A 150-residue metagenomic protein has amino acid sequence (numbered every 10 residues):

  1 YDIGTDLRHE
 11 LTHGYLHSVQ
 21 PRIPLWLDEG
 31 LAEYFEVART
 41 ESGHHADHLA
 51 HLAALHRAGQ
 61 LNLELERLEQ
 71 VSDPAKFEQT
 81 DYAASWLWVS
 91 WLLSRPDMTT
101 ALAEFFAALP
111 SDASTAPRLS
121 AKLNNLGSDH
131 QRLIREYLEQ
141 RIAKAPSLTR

Functional and structural regions predicted by a protein language model:
Y1-D2, V19-R150: Acidic/His/Gly-enriched intrinsically disordered linker/tail segments that often contain short helix/coil "MoRF-like"
D2-T12: Short alpha-helix carrying the canonical HExxH Zn2+-binding catalytic motif
T12-H13, E33: A broadly conserved amphipathic alpha-helix scaffold signal in soluble, globular proteins
G14-S18: Short alpha-helical functional segments enriched in proximate histidine and acidic residues
